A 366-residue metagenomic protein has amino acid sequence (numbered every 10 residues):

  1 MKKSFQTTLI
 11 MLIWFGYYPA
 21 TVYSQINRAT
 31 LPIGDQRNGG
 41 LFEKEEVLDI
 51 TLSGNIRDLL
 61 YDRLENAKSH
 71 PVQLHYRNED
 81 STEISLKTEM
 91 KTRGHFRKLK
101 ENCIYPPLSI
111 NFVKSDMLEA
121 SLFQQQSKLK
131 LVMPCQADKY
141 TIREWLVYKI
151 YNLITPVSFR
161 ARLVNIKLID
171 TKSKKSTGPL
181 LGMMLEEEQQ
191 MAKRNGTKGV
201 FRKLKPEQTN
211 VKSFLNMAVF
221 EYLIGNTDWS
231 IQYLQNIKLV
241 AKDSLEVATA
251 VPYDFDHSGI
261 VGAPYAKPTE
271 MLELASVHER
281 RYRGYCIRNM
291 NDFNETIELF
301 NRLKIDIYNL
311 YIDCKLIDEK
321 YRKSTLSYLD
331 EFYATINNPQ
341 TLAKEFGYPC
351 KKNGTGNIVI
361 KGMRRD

Functional and structural regions predicted by a protein language model:
M1-I26: Bacterial Sec-dependent N-terminal signal peptides
Y23-D366: Phosphate/dinucleotide-binding and metal-coordinating scaffold of catalytic cores in nucleotide-dependent enzymes
